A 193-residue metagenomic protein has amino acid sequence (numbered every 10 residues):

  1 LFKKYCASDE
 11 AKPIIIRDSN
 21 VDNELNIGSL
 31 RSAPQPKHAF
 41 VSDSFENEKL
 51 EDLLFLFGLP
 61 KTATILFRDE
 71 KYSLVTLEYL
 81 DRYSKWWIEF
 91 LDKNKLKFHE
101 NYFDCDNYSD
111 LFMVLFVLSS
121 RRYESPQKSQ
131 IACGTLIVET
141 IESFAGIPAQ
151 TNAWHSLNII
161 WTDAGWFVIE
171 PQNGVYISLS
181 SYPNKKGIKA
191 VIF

Functional and structural regions predicted by a protein language model:
F2-F193: A structural boundary/capping signal
